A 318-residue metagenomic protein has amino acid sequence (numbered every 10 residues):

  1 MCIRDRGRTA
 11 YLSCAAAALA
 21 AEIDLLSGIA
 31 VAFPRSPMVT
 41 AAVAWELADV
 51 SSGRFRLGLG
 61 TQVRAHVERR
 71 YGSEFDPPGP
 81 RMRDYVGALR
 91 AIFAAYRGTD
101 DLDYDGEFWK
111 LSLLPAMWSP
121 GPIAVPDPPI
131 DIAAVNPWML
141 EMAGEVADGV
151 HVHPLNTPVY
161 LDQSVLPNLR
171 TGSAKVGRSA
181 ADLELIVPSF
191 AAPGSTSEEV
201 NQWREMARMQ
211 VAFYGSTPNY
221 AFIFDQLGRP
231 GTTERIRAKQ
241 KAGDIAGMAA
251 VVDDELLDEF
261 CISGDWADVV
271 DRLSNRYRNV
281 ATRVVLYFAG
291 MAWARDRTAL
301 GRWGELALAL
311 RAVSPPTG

Functional and structural regions predicted by a protein language model:
R4-G318: Active-site-adjacent structural elements that line small-molecule/cofactor binding pockets in enzymes
